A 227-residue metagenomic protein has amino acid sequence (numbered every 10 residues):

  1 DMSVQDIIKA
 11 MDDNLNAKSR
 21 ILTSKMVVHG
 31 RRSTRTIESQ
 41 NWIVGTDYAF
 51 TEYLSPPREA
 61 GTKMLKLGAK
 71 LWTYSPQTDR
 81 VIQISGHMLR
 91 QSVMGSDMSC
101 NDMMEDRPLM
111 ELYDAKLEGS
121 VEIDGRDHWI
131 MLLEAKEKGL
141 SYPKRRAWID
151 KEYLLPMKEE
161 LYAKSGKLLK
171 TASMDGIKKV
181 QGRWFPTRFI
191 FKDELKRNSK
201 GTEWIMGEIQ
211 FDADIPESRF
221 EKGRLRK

Functional and structural regions predicted by a protein language model:
S3-Q77: N-terminal mature ectodomain segment of secretory-pathway/periplasmic proteins
V4, T34, M104-K116, G166-T171: A short, amphipathic edge element
D6-K9, T36-I37, Y113-G119, A172-D175 (+1 more regions): Short structured motifs
V27, V44-T46, L54-P56, A69-K70 (+8 more regions): Solvent-exposed coil/turn segments that connect beta secondary-structure elements in extracytoplasmic/periplasmic
G30, E59, L109-R126: Long, terminal "pre-/pro-" and other extracytoplasmic accessory regions that lie outside the mature folded/catalytic
N41-G45, L67-G68, G86-R90, D175-K178 (+1 more regions): A short, sequence-level motif marking secondary-structure junctions
S75-E105: Acidic/charged, solvent-exposed loop-and-adjacent secondary-structure segments enriched in E/D, K/R, S/T, and G/P
R80-I84, N101-M104, D124-K222: Gly/Pro-enriched, hydrophobic low-complexity segments that function as extracytoplasmic propeptides/linkers
